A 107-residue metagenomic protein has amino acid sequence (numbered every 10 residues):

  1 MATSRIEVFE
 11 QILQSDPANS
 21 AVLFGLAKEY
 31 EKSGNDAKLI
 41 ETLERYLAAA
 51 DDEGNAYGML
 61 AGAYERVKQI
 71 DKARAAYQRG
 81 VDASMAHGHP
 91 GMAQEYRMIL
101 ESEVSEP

Functional and structural regions predicted by a protein language model:
Q11-Q14, E44-A48, D82: Conserved structural position within tetratricopeptide repeats
I70-A75, I99-P107: Alpha-helical linker/edge segments of TPR/alpha-solenoid repeat scaffolds and analogous pre-/post-domain helices
